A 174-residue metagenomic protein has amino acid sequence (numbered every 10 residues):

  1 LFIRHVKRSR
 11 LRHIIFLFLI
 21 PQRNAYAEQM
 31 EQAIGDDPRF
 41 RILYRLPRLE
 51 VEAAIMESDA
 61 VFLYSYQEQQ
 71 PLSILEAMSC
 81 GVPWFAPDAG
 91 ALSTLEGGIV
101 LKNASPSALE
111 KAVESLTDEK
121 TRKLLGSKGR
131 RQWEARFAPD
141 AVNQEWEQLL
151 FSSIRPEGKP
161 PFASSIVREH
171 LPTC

Functional and structural regions predicted by a protein language model:
I14-E28, Y44: Glycosyltransferase donor-sugar binding loop
E28-L49: Nucleotide-activated donor-binding/catalytic signature segment of Leloir-type glycosyltransferases, i.e., the conserved
E52, P71, L75-S79, G90-S93: Short alpha-helical segment that forms part of, or immediately flanks, the ligand-binding pocket in carbohydrate-active
A53-S58: Short alpha-helical donor nucleotide-sugar binding micro-motif in glycosyltransferases
V61-F62: A short hydrophobic beta-strand element within the catalytic core of glycosyltransferases that build diverse glycans
Y66: Aromatic "clamp/platform" in nucleotide-sugar-dependent glycosyltransferases that forms part of the donor/acceptor
A86, G98-S107, E114-K120: Conserved acidic donor-binding segment of nucleotide-sugar-dependent glycosyltransferases
K120-F151, A163: A charged, aromatic-enriched C-terminal amphipathic alpha-helix characteristic of glycosyltransferases across folds
